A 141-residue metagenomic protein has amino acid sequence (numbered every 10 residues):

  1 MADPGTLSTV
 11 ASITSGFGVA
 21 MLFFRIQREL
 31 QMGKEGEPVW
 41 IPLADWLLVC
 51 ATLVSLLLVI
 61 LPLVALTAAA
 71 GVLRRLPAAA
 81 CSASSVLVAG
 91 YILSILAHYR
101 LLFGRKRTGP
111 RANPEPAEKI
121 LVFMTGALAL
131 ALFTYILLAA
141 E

Functional and structural regions predicted by a protein language model:
M1-M21: Hydrophobic transmembrane alpha-helical segments in integral membrane proteins
S15-Q31, A89-F103: Membrane-water interface of transmembrane alpha-helices
E29-W40: Cytosolic, membrane-interface loops and tails of multi-pass inner-membrane proteins
V39-E141: Alpha-helical transmembrane segments of integral membrane proteins
